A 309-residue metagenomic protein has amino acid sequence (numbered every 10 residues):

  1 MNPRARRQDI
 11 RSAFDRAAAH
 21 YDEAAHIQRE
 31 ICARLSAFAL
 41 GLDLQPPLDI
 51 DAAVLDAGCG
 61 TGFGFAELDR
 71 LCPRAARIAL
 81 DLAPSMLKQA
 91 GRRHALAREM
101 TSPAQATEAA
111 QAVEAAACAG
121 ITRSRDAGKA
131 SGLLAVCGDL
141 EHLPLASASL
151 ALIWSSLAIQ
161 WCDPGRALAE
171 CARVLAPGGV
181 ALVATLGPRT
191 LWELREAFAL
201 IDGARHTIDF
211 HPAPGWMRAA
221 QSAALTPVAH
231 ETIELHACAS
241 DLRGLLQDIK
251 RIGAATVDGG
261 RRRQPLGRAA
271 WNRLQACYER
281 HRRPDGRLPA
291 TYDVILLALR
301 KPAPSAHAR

Functional and structural regions predicted by a protein language model:
M1-A19: N-terminal, positively charged/glycine-rich alpha-helical extensions of SAM-dependent methyltransferases
I27-I50, E67: Conserved alpha-helix/loop element of class I SAM-dependent methyltransferases that forms part of the SAM/SAH-binding
A53-M100, A106, E114-H142: Class I SAM-dependent methyltransferase SAM/SAH-binding core
F63, A229-R309: Conserved Class I S-adenosyl-L-methionine
E141-L152: A short acidic, Gly/Pro-enriched loop at the edge of an enzyme's catalytic core that lines a small-molecule cofactor
A151-G165: A short SAM/SAH-binding and catalytic strip from SAM-dependent methyltransferases
G165-V180: A short glycine-rich, Lys/Arg-flanked "PGG" loop and its adjoining helix->strand segment in the class I
V180-G244, I252-G260, Q264: Conserved catalytic/acceptor-binding region of the Class I
